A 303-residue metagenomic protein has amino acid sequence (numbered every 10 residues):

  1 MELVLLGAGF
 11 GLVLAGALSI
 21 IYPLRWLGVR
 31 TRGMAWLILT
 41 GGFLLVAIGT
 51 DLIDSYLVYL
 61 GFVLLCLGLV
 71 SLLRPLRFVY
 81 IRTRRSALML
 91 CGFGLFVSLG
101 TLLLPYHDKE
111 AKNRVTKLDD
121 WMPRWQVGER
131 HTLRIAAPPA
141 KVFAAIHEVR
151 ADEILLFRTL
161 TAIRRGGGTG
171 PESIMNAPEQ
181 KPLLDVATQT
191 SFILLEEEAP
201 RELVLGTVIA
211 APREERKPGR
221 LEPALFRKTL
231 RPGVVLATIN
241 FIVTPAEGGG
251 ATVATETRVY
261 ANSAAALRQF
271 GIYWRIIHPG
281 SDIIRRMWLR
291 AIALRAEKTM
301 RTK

Functional and structural regions predicted by a protein language model:
M1-A17, G41-P75: Membrane-embedded alpha-helical segments of integral membrane proteins
I21-L39, V70-C91: Amphipathic, cytosolic membrane-interfacial segments at TM-TM junctions
L39, L45, R82-H107: Internal/C-terminal transmembrane anchor helices
L52, Y56, F78, L99-I193: Hydrophobic ligand-binding cavity/cleft-lining segments
L67, Q269-K303: A conserved amphipathic terminal alpha-helix motif
Q126-R134, E202, L236-T238, G250-V253: Intrinsic-disorder/low-complexity, polar/charged segments enriched in Ser/Thr/Lys/Arg/Asp/Glu/Gln
N176-G249: A contiguous catalytic/ligand-binding core that recognizes phosphate-bearing ligands
P223-G280, I292: Beta-strand/loop substructures that line and gate deep hydrophobic ligand-binding cavities in soluble
